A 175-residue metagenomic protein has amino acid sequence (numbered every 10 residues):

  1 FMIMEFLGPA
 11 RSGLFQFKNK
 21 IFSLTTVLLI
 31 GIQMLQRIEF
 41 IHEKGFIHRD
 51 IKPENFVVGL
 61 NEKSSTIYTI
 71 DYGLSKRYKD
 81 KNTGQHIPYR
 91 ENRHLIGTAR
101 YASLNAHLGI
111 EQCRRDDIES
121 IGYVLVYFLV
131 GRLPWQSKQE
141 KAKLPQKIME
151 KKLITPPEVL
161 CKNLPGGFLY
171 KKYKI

Functional and structural regions predicted by a protein language model:
F1-A10: Conserved short submotifs of the Hanks-type protein kinase catalytic core that shape the nucleotide-binding pocket
S12-F22: AlphaC helix of the protein kinase catalytic domain
I30-G31: Activation segment signature within eukaryotic-like protein kinase domains
M34-I41: Conserved hydrophobic alpha-helix
H42-L60: Catalytic-loop of the protein kinase fold
G59-I96: Activation segment/activation loop of eukaryotic-type protein kinase catalytic domains
T83-Q85, L95-I110: Protein kinase subdomain VIII
A106-C161: Conserved C-lobe activation region of Hanks-type protein kinase-like domains
